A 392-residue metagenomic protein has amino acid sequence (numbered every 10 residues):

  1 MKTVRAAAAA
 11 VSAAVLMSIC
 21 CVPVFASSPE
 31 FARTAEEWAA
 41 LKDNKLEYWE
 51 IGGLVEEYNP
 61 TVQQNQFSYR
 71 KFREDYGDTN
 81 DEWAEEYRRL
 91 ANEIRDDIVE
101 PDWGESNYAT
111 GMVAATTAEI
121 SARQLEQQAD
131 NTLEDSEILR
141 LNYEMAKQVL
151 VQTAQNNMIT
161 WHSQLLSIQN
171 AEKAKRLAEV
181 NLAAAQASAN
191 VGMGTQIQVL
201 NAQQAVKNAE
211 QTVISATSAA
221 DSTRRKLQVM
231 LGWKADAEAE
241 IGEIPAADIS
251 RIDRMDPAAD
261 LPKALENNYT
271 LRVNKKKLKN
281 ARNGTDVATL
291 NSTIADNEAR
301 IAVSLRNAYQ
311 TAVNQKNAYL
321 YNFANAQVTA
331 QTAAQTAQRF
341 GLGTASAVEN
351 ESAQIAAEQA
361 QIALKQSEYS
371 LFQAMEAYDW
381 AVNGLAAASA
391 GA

Functional and structural regions predicted by a protein language model:
K2-A26: Sec-dependent N-terminal signal peptides of Gram-positive bacterial secreted proteins and lipoproteins
F25-E137, L141-E144, Q148-A154, M158 (+8 more regions): Bacterial Sec-pathway N-terminal export signals of envelope proteins
P60-Q63, Q124-T132, N157-V180, V206-A219 (+4 more regions): Amphipathic, heptad-repeat-like alpha-helical segments
A154, Q211-W233, A333-G384: Short segments within alpha-helical structural elements
H162, Q196-N208, R306, A347-Q359: Short, charged, amphipathic alpha-helical segments
N170, L177, N181-A184, S188-I197 (+1 more regions): Long, hydrophobic, well-ordered secondary-structure blocks that form the structural core and pocket-lining surfaces
A247, K276-E358: Intrinsically disordered, low-complexity segments enriched in Gly and acidic/Ser/Thr residues that form flexible
